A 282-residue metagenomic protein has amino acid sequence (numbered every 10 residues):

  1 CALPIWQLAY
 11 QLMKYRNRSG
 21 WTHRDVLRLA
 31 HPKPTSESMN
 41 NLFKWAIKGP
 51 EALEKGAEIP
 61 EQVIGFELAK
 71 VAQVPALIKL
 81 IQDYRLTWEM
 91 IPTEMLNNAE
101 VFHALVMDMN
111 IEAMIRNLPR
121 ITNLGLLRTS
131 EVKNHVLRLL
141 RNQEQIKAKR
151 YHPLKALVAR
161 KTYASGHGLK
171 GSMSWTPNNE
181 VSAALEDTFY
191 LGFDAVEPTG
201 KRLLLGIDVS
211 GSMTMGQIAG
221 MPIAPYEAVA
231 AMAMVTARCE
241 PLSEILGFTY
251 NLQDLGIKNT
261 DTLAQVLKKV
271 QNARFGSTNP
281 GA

Functional and structural regions predicted by a protein language model:
C1-P222, Y226, R238-A282: Long lumenal/extracellular ectodomains of secretory and single-pass membrane proteins
